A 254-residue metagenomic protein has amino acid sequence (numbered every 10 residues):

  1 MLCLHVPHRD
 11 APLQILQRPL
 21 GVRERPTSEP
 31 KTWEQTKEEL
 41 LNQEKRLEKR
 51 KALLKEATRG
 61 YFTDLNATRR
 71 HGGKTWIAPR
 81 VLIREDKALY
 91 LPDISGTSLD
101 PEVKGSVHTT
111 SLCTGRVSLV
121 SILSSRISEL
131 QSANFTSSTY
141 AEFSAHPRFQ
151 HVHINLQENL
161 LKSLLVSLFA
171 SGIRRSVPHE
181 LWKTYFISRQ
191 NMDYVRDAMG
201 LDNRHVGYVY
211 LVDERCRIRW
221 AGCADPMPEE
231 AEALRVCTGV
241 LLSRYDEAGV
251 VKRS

Functional and structural regions predicted by a protein language model:
M1-T27, S254: N-terminal mitochondrial targeting presequence
H5, E34-K37, N42-K45, K49-K51: Eukaryotic N-terminal intrinsically disordered, low-complexity segments enriched in Ser/Pro and acidic residues
E56-H108: N-terminal "domain-start" segment that seeds a small globular fold
L82-I83, T97-L99, S125, L130 (+4 more regions): Domain-scale detector for complete catalytic domains at protein termini or as standalone homologs
V103-G105, S128-E129, N159-K162, Y194-R196 (+2 more regions): Eukaryotic short linear interaction motifs
S106-T139, H151: Short active-site neighborhood of thiol/selenol oxidoreductases, capturing the structured segment around
Q150-I154, K162-V206: Short, internal strand/loop/helix patches that form the active-site neighborhood or redox-interaction surface
Y194-D197, N203-S254: Thiol-/selenol-based redox modules, centered on thioredoxin-like and closely related oxidoreductase domains
